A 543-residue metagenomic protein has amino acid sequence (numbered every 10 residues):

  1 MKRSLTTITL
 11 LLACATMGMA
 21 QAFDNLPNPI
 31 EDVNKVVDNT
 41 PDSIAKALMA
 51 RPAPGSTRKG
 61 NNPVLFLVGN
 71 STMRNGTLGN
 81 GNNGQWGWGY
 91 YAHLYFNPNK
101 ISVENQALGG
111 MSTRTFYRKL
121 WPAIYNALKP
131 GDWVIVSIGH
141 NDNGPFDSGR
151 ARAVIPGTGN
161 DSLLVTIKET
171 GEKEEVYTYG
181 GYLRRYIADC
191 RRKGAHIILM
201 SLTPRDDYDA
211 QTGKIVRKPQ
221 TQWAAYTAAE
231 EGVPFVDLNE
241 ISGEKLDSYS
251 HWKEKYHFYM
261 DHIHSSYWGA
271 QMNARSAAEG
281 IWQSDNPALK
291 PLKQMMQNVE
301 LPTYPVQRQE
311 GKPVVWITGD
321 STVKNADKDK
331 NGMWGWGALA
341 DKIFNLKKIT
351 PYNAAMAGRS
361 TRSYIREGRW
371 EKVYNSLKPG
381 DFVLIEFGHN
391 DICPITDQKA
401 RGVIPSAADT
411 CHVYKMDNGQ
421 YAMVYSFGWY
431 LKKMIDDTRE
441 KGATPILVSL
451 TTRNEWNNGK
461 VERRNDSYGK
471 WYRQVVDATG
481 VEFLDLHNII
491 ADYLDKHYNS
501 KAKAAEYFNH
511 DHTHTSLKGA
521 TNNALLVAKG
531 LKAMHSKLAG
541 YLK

Functional and structural regions predicted by a protein language model:
M1-D24: Bacterial Sec-dependent N-terminal signal peptides
A22-A107, P122-V134, A153-T158, P302-A355 (+2 more regions): Serine-esterase "nucleophile elbow" of acetyl-processing enzymes
M73, L108-T113, N141, V323 (+2 more regions): Short active-site-proximal "capping" loops at secondary-structure junctions
T77-G81, A210-I215, D327-N331, Y364-I365 (+1 more regions): Short, solvent-exposed loop/turn segments at secondary-structure boundaries
N105-G110, T170-E172, D320, P351-R359 (+1 more regions): Short, basic, glycine/proline-bearing loop/turn elements
S112-A123, T361-K372: N-terminal post-signal-peptidase region of extra-cytosolic proteins
A123-Y267, Q271, A278-K293, K372-T515 (+2 more regions): Alpha-helical cap/lid subdomain in secreted, periplasmic, or secretory-pathway luminal O-acyl-processing enzymes
Q294-Y304, K543: A short, charged, Gly/Pro-tolerant segment at domain boundaries
